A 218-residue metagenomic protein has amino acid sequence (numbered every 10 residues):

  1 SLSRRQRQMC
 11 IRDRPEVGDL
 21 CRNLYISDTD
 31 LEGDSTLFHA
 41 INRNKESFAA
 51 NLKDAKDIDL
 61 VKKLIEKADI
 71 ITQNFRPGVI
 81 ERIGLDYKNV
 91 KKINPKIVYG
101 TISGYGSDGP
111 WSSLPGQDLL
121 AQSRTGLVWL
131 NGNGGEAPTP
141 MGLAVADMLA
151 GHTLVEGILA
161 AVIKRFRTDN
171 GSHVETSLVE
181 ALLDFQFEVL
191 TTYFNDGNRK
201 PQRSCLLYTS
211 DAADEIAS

Functional and structural regions predicted by a protein language model:
S1-R7, I11, Y208-S218: Single conserved hydrophobic/aromatic residue that forms the stacking wall/gate of nucleotide- or nucleobase-binding
R14-R43: Glycine-rich phosphate-binding loop and adjoining beta1-alpha1-beta2 segment of Rossmann-like nucleotide-binding folds
T36-K91: A structured beta-alpha segment of the ubiquitous adenosine-cofactor-binding alpha/beta core
D54, Q73-W129: N-terminal Rossmann-like NAD(P) cofactor-binding subdomain of oxidoreductases, focused on the glycine-rich
R124-S210, S218: Acidic, glycine-rich segments within the central catalytic cores of soluble metabolic enzymes that bind/position
